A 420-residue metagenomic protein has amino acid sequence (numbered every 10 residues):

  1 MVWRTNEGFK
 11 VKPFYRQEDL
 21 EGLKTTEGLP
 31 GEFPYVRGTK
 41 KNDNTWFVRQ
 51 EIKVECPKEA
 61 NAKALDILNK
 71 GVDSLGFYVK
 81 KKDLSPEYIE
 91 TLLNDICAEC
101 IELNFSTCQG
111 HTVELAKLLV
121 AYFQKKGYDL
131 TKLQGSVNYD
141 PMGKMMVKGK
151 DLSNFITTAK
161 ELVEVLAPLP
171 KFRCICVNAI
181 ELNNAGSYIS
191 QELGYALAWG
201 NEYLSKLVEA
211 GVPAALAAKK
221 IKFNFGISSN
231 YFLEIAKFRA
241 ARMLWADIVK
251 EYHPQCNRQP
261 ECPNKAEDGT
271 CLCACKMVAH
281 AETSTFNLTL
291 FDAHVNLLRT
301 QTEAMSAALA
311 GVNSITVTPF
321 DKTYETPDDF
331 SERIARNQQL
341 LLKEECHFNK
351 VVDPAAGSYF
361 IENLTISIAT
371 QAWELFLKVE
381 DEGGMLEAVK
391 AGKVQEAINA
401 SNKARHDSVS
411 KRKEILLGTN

Functional and structural regions predicted by a protein language model:
M1-N230, E234, Q255-K265, C273-H280 (+2 more regions): Catalytic alpha/beta active-site cores
G8, G71, G127, W245 (+4 more regions): Conserved, mostly hydrophobic/aromatic
N61, L65, E90, N94 (+9 more regions): Predominant activation on well-ordered alpha-helical scaffold segments within soluble catalytic domains
L103-F105, G143-K150, N184-G186, F225 (+3 more regions): Short beta-alpha connecting loops at secondary-structure transitions that line or flank enzyme active sites
L169, L207-A210, F286, L341 (+1 more regions): A short secondary-structure junction motif
S187-L193, S228-A240, S284-L297, E325-A335 (+2 more regions): Short glycine/threonine-rich loop-to-helix capping motif typified by GTGT followed within a few residues by an Asp-Pro
C271-E282, F291-T318, D328-F348, I368: Flexible glycine/proline-rich, aromatic-decorated loop/lid segments
R333-N420: Catalytic-core signal marking the mid-to-C-terminal active-site face
